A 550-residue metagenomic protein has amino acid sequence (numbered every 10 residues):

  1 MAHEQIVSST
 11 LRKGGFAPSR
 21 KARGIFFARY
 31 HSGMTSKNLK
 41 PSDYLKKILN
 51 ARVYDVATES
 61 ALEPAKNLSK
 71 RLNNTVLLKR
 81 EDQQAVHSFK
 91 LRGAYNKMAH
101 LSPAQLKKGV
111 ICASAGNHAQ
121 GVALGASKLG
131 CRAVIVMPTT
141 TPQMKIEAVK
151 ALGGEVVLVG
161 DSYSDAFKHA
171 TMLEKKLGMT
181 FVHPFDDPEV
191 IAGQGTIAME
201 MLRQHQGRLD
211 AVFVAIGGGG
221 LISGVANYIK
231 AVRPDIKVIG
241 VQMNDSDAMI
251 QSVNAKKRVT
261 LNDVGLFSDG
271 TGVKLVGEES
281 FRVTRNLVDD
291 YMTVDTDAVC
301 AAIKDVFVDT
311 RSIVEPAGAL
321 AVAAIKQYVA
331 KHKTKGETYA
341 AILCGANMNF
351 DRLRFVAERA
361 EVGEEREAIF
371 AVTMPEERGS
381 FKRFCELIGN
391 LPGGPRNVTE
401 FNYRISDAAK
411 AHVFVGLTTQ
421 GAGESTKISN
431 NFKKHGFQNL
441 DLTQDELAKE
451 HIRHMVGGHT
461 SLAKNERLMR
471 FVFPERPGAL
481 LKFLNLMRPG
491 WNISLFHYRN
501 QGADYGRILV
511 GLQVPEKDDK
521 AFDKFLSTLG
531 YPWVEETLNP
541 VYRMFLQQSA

Functional and structural regions predicted by a protein language model:
Q5: Cationic, low-complexity basic patches in intrinsically disordered or flexible, solvent-exposed regions
S8-T10: Intrinsically disordered, low-complexity segments enriched in small polar residues
K13-G14: Glycine-biased, low-complexity coil/linker segments
S19, G24-H31: Short, positively charged and aromatic/hydrophobic N-terminal segments
Y30, M34-A479, F483-A550: PLP-dependent amino-acid enzyme catalytic core
